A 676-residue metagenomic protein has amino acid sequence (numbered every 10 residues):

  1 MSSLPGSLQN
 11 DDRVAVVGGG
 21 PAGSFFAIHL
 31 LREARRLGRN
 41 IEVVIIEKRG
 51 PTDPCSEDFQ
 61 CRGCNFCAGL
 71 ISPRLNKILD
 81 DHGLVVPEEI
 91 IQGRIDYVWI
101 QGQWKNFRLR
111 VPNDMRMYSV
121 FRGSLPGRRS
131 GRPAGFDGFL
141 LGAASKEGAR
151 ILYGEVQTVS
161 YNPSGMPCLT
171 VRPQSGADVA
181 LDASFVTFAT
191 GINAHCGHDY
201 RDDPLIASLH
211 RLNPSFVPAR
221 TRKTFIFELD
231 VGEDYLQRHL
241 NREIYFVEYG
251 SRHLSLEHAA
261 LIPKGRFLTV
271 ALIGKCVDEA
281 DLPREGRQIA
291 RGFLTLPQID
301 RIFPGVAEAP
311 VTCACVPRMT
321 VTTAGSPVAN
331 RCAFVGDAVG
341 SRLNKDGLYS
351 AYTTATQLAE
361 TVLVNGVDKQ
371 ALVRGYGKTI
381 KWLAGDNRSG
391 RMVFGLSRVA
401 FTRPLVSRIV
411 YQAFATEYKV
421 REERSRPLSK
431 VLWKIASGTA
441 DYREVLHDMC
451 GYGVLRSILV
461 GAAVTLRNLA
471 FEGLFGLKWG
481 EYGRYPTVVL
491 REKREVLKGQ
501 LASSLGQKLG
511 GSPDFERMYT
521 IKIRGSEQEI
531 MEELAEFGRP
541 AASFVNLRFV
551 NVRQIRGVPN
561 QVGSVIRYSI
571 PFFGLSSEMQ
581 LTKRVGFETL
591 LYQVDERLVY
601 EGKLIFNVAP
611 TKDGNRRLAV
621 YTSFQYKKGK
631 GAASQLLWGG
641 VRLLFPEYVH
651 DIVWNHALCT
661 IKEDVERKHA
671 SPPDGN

Functional and structural regions predicted by a protein language model:
H29-R32, G142-Q298: Predominantly flavin-linked oxidoreductase catalytic cores and closely associated redox partners
L31-C61: Glycine-rich FAD pyrophosphate-binding loop
G50-K105: N-terminal FAD cofactor-binding segment of flavoenzymes
I91, T158, R252-S255, C276-Q370 (+1 more regions): FAD/FMN-dependent oxidoreductases across multiple families
L363-R491: C-terminal helical "tail/cap" subdomain of flavin- and related membrane-associated enzymes
V488-N560, N676: Hydrophobic ligand-binding cavity/cleft-lining segments
G510, Q528, G538-A542, N551-E601 (+2 more regions): Glycine-rich portal/gate segments that line the openings of hydrophobic small-molecule binding cavities
V594-N655: Beta-strand/loop substructures that line and gate deep hydrophobic ligand-binding cavities in soluble
